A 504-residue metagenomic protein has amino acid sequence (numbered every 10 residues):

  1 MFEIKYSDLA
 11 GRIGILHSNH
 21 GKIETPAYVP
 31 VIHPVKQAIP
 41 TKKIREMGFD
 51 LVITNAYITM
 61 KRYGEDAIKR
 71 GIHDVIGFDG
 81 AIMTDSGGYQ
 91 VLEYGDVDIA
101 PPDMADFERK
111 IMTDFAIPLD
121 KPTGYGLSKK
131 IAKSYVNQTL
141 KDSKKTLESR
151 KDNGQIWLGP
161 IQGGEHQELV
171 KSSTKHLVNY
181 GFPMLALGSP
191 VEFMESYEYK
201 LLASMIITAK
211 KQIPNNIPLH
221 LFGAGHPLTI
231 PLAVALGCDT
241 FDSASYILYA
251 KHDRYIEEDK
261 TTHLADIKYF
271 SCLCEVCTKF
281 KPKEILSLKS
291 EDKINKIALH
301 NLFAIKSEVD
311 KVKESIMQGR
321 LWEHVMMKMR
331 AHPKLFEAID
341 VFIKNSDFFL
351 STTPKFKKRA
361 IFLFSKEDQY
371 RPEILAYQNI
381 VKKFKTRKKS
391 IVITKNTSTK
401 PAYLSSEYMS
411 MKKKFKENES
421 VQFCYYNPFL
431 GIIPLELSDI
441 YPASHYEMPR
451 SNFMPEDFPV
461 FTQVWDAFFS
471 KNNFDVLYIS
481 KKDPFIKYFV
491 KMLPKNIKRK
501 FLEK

Functional and structural regions predicted by a protein language model:
M1-D152, I361-K388, K395-N472, I479-K504: Non-catalytic, usually N-terminal nucleic-acid engagement modules in DNA/RNA processing proteins
V97, S128-Y135, T139, H166 (+4 more regions): Residue-level preference for long, well-ordered alpha-helices that form the structural scaffold of enzyme catalytic
N137-L140, S149-C277: Glycine-rich phosphate/ribose-binding loops and adjacent secondary-structure elements that form binding surfaces
A244-E337: Gly/Ser/Thr/Ala-enriched C-terminal appendages of enzymes
R320, L335-I343, I486, L493: NTP/phosphate- and nucleic-acid-binding module
F342-E373: Flexible, glycine-rich loop/tail regions that form catalytic "lids" or insertion modules at the edges of active sites
